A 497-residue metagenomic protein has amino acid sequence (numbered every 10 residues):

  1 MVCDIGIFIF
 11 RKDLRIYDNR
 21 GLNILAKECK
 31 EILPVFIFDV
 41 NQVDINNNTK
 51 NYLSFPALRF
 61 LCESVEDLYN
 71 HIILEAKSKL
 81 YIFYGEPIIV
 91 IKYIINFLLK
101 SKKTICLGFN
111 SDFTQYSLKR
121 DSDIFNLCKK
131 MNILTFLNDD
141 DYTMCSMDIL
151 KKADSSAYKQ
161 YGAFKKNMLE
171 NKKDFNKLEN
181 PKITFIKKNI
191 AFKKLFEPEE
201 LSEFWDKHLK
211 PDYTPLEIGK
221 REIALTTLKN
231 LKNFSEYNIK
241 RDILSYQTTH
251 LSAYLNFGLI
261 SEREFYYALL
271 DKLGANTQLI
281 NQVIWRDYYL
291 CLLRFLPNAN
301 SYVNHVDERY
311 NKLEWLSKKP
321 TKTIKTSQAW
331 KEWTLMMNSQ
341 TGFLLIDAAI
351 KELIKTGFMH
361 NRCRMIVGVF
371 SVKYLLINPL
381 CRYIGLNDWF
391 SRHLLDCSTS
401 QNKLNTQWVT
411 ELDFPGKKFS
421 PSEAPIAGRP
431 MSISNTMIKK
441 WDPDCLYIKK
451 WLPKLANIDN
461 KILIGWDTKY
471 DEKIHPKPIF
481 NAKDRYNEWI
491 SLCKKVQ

Functional and structural regions predicted by a protein language model:
M1-P181, A275, K351-E352, Q401-N405 (+1 more regions): Trp/Phe/Arg-rich N-terminal binding region typifying the photolyase-homology
F8, Y17, N238, M359-N361 (+2 more regions): Short alpha-helical segments used as structural interaction elements across diverse proteins
F8-I9, F55-P56, S111-D112, N238 (+3 more regions): Short, contiguous strand/loop micro-motifs
N51-F55, R59, T214-I218, M336 (+1 more regions): Charge-dense, low-complexity intrinsically disordered segments
K77, I133, Y246-K450: Active-site-proximal binding-pocket segments
I133, D154-P320, I438-Q497: Glycine/tryptophan-enriched, flexible segments
